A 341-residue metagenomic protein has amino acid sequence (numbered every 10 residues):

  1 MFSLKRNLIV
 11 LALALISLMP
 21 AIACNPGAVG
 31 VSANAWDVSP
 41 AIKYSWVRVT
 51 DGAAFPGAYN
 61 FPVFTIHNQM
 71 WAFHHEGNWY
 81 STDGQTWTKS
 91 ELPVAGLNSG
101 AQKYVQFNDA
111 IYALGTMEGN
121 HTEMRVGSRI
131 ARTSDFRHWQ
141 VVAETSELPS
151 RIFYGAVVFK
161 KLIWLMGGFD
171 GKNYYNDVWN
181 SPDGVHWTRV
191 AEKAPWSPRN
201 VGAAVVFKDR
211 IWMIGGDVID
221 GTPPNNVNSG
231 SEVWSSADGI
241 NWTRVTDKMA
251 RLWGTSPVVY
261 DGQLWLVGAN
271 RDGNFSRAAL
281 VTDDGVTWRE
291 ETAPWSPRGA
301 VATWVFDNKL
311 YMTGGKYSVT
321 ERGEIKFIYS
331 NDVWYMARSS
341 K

Functional and structural regions predicted by a protein language model:
F2-L11: Bacterial N-terminal signal peptides that target proteins for export
L11-A21: Bacterial N-terminal signal peptides
N25-G27: Bacterial signal peptide processing site
G30-K341: Kelch-like beta-propeller repeat domains
